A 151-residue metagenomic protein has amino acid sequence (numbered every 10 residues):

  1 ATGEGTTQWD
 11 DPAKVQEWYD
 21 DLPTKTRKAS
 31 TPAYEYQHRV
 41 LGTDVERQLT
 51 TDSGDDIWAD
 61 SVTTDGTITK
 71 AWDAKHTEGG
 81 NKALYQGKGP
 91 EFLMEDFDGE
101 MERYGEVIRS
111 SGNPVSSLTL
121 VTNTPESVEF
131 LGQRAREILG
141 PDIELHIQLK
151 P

Functional and structural regions predicted by a protein language model:
T2-P151: Catalytic toxin/effector domains delivered as secreted proteins or via bacterial secretion systems
